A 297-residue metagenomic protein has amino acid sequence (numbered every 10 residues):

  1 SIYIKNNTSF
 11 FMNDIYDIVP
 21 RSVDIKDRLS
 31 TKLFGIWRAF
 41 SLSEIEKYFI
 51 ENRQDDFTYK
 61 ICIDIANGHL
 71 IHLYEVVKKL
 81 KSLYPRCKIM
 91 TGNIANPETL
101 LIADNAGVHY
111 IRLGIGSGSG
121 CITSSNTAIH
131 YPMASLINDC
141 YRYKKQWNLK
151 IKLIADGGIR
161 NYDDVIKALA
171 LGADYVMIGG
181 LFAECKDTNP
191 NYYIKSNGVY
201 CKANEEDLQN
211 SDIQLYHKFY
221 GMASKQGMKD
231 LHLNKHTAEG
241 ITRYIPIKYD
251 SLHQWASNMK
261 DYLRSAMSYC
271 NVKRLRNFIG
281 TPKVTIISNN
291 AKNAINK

Functional and structural regions predicted by a protein language model:
S1-K152, G180-F182, A294: Active-site entrance/lid segments in N-terminal catalytic domains of soluble metabolic enzymes
A106, A128-A155, I159-K297: Alpha/beta catalytic cores of nucleotide-metabolism and tRNA/nucleoside-modifying enzymes
